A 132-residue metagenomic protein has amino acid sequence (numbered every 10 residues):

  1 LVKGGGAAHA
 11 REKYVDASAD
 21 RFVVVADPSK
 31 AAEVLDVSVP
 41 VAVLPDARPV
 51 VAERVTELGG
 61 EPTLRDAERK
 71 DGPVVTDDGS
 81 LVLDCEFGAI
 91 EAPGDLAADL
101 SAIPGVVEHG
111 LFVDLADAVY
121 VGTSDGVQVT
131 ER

Functional and structural regions predicted by a protein language model:
L1-R132: Conserved phosphate- and dinucleotide-binding cores of soluble alpha/beta proteins, encompassing both enzyme active
